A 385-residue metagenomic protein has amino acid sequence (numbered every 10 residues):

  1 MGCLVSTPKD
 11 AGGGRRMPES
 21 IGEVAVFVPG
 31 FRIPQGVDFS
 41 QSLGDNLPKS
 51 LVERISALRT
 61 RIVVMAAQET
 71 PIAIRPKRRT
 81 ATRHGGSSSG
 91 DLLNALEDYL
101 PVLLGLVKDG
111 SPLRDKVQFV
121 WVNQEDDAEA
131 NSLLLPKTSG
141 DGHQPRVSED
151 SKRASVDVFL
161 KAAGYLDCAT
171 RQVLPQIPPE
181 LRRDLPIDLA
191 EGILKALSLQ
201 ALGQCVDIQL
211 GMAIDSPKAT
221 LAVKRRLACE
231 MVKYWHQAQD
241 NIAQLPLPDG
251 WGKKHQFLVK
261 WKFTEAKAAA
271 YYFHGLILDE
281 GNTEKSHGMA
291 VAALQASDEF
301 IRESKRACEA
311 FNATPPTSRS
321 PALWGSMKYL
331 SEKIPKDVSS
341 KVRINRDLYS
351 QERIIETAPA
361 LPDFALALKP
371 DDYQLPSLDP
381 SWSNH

Functional and structural regions predicted by a protein language model:
M1-L135, D188, S216-V223, A243-K262 (+1 more regions): Eukaryotic intrinsically disordered, low-complexity segments enriched for acidic and Ser/Thr/Pro residues that serve as
A66, I72-K77, A190-A213: Short, charged N-terminal helix-start/capping segments
V107-Q118, G164-V173, Y234: An acidic intrinsically disordered interaction segment
N123-L134, G142-D188, I208-E230, D279-A293: Short coil/linker segments at helix-helix boundaries
D141-Q144, Y165-L166, V206, L210 (+4 more regions): Non-transmembrane amphipathic alpha-helical segments
L166-C168, V173, R226-P246, S297 (+1 more regions): Long, amphipathic alpha-helical regulatory blocks in the mid-to-C-terminal portion of eukaryotic proteins
L194, L199-A201, V206-I208, C229 (+2 more regions): "A position-specific structural signal for the A-helix of alpha-solenoid helical repeats
